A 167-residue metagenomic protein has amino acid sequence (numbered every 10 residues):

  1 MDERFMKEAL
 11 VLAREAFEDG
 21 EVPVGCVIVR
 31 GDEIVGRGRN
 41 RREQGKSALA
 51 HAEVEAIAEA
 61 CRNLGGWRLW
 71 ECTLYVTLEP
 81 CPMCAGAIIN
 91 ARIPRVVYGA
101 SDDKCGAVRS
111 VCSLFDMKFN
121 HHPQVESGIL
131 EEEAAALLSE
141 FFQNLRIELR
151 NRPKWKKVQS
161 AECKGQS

Functional and structural regions predicted by a protein language model:
M1-D19, M83-S167: Zinc-dependent deaminase
R4, E33, E55: Active-site phosphate/pyrophosphate-handling residues
G20-V24, W70: Short, basic and Ser/Thr-rich N-terminal targeting/leader segments
V24-D32: Short beta-strand scaffold segments in enzyme catalytic cores
C26, G65-G66, F115-M117: Short secondary-structure boundary/capping segments
R41-Q44: A short acidic/small-residue loop/turn micro-motif
L49, V54, A58-A91, R95: Helix-adjacent hinge/juxtasegments
